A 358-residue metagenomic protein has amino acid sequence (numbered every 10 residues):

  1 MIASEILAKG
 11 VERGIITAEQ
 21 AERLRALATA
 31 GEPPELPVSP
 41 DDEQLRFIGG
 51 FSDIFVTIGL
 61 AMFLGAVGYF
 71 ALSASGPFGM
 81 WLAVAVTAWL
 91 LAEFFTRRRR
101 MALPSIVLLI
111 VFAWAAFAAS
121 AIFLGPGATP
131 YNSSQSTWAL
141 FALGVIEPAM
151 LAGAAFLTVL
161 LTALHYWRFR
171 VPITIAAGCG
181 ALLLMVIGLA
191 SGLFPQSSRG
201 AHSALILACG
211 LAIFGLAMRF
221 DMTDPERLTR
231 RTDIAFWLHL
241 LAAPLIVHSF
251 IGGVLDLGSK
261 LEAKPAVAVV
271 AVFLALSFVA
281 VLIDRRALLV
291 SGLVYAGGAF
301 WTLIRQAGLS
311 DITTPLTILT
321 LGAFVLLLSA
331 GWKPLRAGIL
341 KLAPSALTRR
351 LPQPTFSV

Functional and structural regions predicted by a protein language model:
M1-V358: Alpha-helical multi-pass membrane segments and their bilayer interfacial helix-loop junctions
